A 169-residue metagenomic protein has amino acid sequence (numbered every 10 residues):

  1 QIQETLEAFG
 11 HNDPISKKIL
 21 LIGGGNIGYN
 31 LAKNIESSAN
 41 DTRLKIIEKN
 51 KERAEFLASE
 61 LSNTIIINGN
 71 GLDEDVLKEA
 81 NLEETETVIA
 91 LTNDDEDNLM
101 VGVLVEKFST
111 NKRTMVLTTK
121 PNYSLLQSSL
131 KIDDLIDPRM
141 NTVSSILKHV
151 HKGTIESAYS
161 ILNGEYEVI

Functional and structural regions predicted by a protein language model:
Q1-I169: Cytosolic regulatory regions of ion transport systems
